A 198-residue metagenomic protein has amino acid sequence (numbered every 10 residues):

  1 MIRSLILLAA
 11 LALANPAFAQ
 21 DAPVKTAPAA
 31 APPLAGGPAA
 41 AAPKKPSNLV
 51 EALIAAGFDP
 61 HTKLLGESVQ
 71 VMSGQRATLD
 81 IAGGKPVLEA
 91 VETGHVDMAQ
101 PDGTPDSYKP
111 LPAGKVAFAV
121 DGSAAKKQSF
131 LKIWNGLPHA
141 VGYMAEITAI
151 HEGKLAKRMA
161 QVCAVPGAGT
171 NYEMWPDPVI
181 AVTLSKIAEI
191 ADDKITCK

Functional and structural regions predicted by a protein language model:
M1-S4: Positively charged n-region of N-terminal signal peptides that target proteins for export
A14-P16: N-terminal signal peptide c-region/cleavage motif recognized by signal peptidases
D21-D121: N-terminal secretory signal peptides
I81-E92, I150-A188: Intrinsically disordered, low-complexity Pro/Gly/Ser/Thr-rich segments with frequent PxxP/GP/PP motifs and embedded
H95-D102, I180-K198: Intrinsically disordered, low-complexity, charge-dense segments enriched in Lys/Arg and Glu/Asp interspersed
K127-L131: Structural beta-strand segments of beta-rich domains
I133-H139: Asparagine-centered strand-capping/turn motif at beta-strand->loop junctions
V141-E146: Short, hydrophobic/aromatic beta-strand segments
